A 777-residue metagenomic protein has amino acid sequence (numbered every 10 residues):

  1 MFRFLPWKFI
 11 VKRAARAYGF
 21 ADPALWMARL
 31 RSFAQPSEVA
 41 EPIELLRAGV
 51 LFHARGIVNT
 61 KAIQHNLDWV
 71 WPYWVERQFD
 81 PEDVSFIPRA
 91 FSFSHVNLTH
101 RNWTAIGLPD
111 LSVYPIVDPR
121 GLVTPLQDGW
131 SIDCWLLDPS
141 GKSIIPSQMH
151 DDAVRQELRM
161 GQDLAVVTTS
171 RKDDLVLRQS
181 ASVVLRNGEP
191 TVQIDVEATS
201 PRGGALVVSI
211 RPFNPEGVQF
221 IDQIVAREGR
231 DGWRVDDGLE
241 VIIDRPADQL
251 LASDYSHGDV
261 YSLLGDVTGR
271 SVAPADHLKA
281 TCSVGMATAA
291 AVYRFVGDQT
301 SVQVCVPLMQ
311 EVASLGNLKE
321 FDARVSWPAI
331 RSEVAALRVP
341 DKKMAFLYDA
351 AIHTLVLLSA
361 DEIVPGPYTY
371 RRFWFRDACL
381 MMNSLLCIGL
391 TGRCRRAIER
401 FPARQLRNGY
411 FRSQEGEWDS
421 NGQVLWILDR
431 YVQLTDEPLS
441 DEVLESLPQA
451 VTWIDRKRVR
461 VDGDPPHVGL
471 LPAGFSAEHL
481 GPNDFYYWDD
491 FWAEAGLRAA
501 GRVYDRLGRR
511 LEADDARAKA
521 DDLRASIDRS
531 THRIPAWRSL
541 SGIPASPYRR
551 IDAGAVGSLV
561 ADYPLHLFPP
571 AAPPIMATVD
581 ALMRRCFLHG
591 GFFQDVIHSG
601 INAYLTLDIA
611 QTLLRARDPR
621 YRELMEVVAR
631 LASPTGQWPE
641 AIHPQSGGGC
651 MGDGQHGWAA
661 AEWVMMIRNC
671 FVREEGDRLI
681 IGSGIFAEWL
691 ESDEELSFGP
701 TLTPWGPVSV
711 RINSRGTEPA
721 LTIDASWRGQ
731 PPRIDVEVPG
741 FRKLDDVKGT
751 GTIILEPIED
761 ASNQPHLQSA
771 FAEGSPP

Functional and structural regions predicted by a protein language model:
M1-L337, E675-P777: Terminal accessory carbohydrate-recognition/targeting modules of carbohydrate-active enzymes
K142-I144, G501, A518-L588, G647-P765 (+1 more regions): Carbohydrate-active enzyme catalytic cores, enriched for enzymes that act on polyanionic acidic polysaccharides
S283-L318, P367, R412-D419, T452-D522: The feature captures the catalytic groove of carbohydrate-active enzymes
N317-Y368, R372: An acidic-aromatic substrate-binding cleft motif
D361-E362, P402-Q414, V468-Y486, E640-G652: Acidic/His metal-coordination segments adjacent to aromatic residues that form catalytic metal sites in metalloenzymes
W374-L390, P402-L406, D441-P448, T452 (+4 more regions): Active-site core of glycosidic bond-cleaving carbohydrate-active enzymes
T391, L434-E437, V503-R506, P619: Alpha-solenoid helical repeat scaffolds
